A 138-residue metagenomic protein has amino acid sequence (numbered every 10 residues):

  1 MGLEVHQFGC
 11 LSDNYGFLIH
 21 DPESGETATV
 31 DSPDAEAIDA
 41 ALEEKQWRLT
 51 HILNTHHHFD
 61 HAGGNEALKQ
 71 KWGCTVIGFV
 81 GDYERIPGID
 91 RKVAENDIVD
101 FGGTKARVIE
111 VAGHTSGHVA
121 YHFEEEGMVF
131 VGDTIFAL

Functional and structural regions predicted by a protein language model:
M1-W47, Y121-G132: Conserved beta-strand hairpin/beta-sheet module of binuclear metal-dependent hydrolase folds, prominently
S12, T27, D34-E110, G127: Active-site HxH/HxHxD metal-binding segment of metal-dependent hydrolases
F17, V76, V99, V119-Y121: Well-ordered beta-strand positions enriched in small/hydrophobic/aromatic, beta-favoring residues
D21, H57, G113: Glycine-rich His-Gly loop
P22, S32-P33, V80, E95-N96 (+2 more regions): Fold-independent oxyanion-binding glycine-rich loops and adjacent beta-strand/coil segments at enzyme active sites
K105, T115-L138: Metallo-beta-lactamase
